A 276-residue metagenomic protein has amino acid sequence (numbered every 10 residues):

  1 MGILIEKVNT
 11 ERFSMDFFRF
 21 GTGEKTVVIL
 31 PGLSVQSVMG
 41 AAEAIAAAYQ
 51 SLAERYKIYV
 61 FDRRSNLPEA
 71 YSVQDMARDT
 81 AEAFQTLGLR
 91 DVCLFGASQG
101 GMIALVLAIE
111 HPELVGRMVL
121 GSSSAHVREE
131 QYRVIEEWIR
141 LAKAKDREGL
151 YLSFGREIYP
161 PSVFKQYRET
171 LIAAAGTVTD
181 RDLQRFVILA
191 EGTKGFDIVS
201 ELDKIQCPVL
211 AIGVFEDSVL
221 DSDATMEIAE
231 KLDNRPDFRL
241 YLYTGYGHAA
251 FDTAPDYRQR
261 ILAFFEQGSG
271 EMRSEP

Functional and structural regions predicted by a protein language model:
N9-L67: Conserved HGGG/HGGXW glycine-rich cap/lid loop of the alpha/beta-hydrolase fold
A42, C207, D221-E230: Short alpha-helix in the alpha/beta-hydrolase fold that links the catalytic acid
D75-V92: Conserved acidic catalytic loop of the alpha/beta-hydrolase fold
L105, I109, G116-K145: Flexible "cap/lid" loop of the alpha/beta hydrolase fold
E129-Q131, G149-F196, E201: Conserved alpha/beta-hydrolase catalytic His-Asp/Glu region
I205, A211-G213: Short beta-strand/loop motif that positions the catalytic acidic residue of the alpha/beta-hydrolase fold
E216-L220: Acidic catalytic loop of the alpha/beta-hydrolase fold
Y246-D256: Catalytic histidine-centered segment of alpha/beta-hydrolase-like enzymes
